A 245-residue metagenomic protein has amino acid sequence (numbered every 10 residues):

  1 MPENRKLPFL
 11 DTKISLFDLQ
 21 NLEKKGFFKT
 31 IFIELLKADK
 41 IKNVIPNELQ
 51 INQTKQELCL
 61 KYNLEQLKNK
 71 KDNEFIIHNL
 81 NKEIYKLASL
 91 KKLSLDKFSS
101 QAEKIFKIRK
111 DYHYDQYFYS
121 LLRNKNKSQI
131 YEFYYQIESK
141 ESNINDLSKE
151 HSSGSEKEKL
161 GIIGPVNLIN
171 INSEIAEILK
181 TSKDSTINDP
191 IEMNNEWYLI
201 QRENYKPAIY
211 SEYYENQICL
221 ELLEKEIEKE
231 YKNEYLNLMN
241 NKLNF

Functional and structural regions predicted by a protein language model:
P2-F245: Peptidyl-prolyl cis-trans isomerase
